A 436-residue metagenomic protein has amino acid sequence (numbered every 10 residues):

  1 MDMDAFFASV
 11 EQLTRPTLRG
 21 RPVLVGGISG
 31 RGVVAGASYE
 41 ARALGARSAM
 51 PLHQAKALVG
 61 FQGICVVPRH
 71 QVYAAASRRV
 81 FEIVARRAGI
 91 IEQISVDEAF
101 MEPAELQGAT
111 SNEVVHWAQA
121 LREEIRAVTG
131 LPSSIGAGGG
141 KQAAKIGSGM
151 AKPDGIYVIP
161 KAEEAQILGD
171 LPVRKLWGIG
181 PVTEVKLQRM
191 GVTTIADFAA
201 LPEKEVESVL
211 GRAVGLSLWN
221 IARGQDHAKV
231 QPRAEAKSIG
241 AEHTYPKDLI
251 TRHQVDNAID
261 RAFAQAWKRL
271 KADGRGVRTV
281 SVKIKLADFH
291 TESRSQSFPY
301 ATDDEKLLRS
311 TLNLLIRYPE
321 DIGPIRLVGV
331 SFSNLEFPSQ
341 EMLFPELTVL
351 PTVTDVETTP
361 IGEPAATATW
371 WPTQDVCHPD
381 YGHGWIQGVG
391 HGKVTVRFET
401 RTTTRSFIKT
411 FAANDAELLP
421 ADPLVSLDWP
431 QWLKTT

Functional and structural regions predicted by a protein language model:
M1-S217, V230, D355-E357, I361-G362 (+1 more regions): Gly/Gly-Pro- and Ser/Thr-rich, intrinsically disordered tail segments characteristic of DNA damage-repair and tolerance
E40, D288-H290, F298-P299, G392-V394 (+1 more regions): Short, surface-exposed beta-strand-loop junctions and turns on beta-sheet-rich folds
I94-E98, G138-K141, R275-T279, I325-L327 (+1 more regions): Short Gly/Ser/Thr- and Asp/Glu-enriched loop/turn motifs at secondary-structure junctions
G139, G191, Q296-F298, G390-H391 (+2 more regions): A short beta-strand motif that forms part of the nucleic acid-binding face of small beta-barrel RNA-binding folds
K175, T183-L327, F332-P351: DNA-contacting surface of Y-family translesion DNA polymerases
P345-D375, D422-K434: Mixed-charge, Lys/Arg-rich low-complexity intrinsically disordered regions
D355-E399, T403-I408: C-terminal accessory/binding modules appended to enzymatic or scaffolding proteins
R397-T436: Intrinsically disordered, low-complexity linker and terminal regions at domain boundaries
